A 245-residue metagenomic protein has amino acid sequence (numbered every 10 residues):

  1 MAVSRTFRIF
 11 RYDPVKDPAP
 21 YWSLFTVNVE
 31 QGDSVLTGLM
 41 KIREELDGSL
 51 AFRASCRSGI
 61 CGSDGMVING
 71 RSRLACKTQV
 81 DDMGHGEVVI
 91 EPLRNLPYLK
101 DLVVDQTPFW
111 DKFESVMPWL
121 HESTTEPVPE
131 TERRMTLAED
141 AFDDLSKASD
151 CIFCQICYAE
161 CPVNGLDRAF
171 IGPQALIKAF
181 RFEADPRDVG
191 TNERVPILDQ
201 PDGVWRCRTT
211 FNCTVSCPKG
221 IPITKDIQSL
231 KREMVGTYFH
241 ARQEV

Functional and structural regions predicted by a protein language model:
A2-F25: Eukaryote-biased recognition of intrinsically disordered, low-complexity regulatory segments
W22-S34: Short, contiguous acidic and Ser/Thr-rich linear segments
N28, V67-G70: Short strand-turn-strand beta-turns centered on an Asx-Gly dipeptide
D33-G48, E91-V245: Ferredoxin-type iron-sulfur electron-transfer modules in oxidoreductases and energy-metabolism complexes
R53, G65-V67: DNA-contacting interfaces and partner/effector-binding or oligomerization modules in DNA-centric proteins
C56-S63: Short, structured protein-protein interaction patches enriched in aromatics and acidic/basic residues, typified by
Q79-V80: A generic structural motif
